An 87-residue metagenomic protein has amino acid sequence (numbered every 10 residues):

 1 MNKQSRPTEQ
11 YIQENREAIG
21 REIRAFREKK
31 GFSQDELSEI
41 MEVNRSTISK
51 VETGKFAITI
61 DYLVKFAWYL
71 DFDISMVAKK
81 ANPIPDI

Functional and structural regions predicted by a protein language model:
M1-A18, A81-I87: N-terminal flexible/basic segments that precede or flank functional cores
E17, E28-K29, A57: Short amphipathic helical patch at the helix-1/turn junction of helix-turn-helix
R21-E36, I40, K65: Short basic helix-loop element that most often maps to the first helix and adjoining turn of HTH DNA-binding modules
E22, T47-K50, Y62: Residue-level recognition of specific faces of alpha-helices
E42-F56: Recognition helix of helix-turn-helix/homeodomain-like DNA-binding domains that insert into the DNA major groove
T59-M76: DNA major-groove recognition helix of helix-turn-helix/homeodomain DNA-binding modules
